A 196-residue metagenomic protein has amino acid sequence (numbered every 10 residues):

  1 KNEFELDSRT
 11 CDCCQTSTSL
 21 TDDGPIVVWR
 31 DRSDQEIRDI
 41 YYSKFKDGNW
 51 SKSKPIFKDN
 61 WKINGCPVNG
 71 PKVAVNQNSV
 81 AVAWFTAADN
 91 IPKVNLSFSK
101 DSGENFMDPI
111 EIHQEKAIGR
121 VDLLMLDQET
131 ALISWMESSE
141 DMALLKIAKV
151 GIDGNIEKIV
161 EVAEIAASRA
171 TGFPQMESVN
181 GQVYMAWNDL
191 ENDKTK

Functional and structural regions predicted by a protein language model:
K1-K196: Extracellular, repeat-based ectodomains that mediate carbohydrate processing or recognition
